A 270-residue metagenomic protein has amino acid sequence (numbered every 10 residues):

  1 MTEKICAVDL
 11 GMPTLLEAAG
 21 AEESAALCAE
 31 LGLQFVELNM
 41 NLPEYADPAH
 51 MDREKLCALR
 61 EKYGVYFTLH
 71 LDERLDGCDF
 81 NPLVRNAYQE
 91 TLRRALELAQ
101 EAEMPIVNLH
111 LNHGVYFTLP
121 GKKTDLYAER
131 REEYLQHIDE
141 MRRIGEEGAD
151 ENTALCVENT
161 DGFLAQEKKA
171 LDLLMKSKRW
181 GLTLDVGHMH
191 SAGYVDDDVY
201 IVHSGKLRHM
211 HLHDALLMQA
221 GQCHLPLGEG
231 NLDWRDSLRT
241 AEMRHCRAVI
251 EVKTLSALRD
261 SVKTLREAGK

Functional and structural regions predicted by a protein language model:
M1-R94, Q100-E101: N-terminal pre-domain/capping segments
T2-C6, A18, E22-A29, C78 (+5 more regions): Histidine-acidic metal/acid-base catalytic patches
P13-E17, N39-P43, D72-R74, N112-G114 (+4 more regions): Active-site beta-loop-alpha junctions enriched in small/polar residues
G20-E22, N81-G181, R235: Active-site acidic/histidine proton-transfer and metal-coordination neighborhood in alpha/beta enzyme cores
L33, Y66, A154, G181 (+1 more regions): Hydrophobic "anchor" residues on beta-strands that sit immediately upstream of conserved functional sites
Y45-P48, L119, K123-D125, C223-H224: Short, flexible/disordered intra-domain loops and linkers
R53-R74, Q136-D150, S177, W234-L238: Alpha-helix-loop-beta-strand connector modules within alpha/beta enzyme cores
D76, V115-P120, M218-Q219: Short acidic/His/Gly/Ser-rich catalytic and metal-binding motifs that mark active-site loops of diverse hydrolases
